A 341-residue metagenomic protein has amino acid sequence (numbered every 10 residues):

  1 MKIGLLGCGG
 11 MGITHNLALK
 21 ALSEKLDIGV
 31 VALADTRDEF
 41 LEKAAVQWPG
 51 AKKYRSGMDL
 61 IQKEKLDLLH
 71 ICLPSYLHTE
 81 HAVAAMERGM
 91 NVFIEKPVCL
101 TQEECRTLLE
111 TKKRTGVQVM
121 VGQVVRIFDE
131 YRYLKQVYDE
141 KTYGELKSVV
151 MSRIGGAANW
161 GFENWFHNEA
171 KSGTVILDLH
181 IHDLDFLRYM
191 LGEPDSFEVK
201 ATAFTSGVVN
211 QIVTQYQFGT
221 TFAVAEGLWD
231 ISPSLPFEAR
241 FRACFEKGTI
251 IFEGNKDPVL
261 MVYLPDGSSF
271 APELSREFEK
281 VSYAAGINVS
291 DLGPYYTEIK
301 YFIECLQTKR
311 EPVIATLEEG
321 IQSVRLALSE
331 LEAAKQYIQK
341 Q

Functional and structural regions predicted by a protein language model:
M1-W48: N-terminal Rossmann-like dinucleotide-binding module
G10, L68-H70, F218-G219, I287-V289 (+1 more regions): C-terminal helix-rich "cap/oligomerization" subdomain common to oxidoreductases
H15, W48-L109, P294: Beta-loop-alpha module in the N-terminal Rossmann-like domain of NAD(P)-dependent dehydrogenases, especially those
A51, R88-M90, T115-V117, T220-T221: A short helix->loop->beta-strand "cap" motif at the edges of active sites that frequently abuts
I94, V119-V121, F252: Hydrophobic residues in well-ordered beta-strands that form the structural core
T107-V124, E145-V149: Rossmann-fold dehydrogenase core element
V125-T205: Predominantly a Rossmann-like dinucleotide-binding segment in NAD(P)-dependent oxidoreductases
L184-V259, Y296-R310: Contiguous beta-strand/loop segments that form the cofactor/metal-binding neighborhood of enzyme cores
